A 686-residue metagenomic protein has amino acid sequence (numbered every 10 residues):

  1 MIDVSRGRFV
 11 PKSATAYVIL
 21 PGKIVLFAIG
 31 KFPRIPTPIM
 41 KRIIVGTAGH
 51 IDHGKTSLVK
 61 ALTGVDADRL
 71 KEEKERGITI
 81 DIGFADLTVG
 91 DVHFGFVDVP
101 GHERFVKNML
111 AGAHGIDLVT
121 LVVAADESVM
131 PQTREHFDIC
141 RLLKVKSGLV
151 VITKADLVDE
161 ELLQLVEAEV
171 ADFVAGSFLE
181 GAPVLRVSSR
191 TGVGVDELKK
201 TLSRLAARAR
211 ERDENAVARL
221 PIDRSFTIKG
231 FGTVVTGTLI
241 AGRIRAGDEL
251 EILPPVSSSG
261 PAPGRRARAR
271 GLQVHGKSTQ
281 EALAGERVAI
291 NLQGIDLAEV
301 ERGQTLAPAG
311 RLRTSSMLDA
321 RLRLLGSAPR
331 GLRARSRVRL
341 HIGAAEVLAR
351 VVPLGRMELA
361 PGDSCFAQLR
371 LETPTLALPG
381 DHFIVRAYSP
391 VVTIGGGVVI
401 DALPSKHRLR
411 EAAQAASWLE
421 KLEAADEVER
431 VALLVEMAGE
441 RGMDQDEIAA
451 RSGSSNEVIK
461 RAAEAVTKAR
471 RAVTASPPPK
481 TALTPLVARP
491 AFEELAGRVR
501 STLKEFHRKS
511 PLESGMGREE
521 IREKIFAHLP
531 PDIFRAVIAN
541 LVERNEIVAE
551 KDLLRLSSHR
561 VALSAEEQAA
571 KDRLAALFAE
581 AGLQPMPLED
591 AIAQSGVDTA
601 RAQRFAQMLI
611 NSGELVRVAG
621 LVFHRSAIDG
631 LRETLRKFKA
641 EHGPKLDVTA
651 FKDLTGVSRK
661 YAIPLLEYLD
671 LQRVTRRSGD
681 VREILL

Functional and structural regions predicted by a protein language model:
V4, V10, V18, V25-A28: Short hydrophobic alpha-helical segments enriched in small aliphatic residues
I39-I78, G83-F96: Conserved G1/Walker A P-loop phosphate-binding module
A48-H50, E72, R76-I78, D86-T88 (+17 more regions): Replace "in large, NTP-powered and nucleic-acid-processing enzymes" with "in large, NTP-powered factors and other
D52, L58, G77, D98 (+15 more regions): Residue-level signature of catalytic and energy-coupling elements of molecular machines, predominantly ATP/GTP-dependent
H102-E103, D126-M130, K154-D159, S189-V193 (+5 more regions): Conserved nucleotide-binding/hydrolysis micro-motifs of P-loop NTPases
E103-R104, H114-E135, V145-Q164: Conserved Switch II/interswitch segment of TRAFAC-class P-loop GTPases
A155, E161, D172-A328: Conserved catalytic-core segments of large NTP-driven translation/proteostasis enzymes
V158-L162, D172, H275, I295-R617 (+2 more regions): C-terminal effector modules of nucleic-acid-centric enzymes and ribosome-associated factors
